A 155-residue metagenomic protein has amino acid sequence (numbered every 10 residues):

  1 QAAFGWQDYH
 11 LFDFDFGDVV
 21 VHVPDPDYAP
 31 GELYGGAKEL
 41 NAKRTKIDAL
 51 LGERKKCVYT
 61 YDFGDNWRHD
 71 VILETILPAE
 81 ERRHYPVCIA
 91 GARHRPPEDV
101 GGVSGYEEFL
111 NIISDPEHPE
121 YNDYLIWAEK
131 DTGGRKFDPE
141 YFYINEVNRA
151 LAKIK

Functional and structural regions predicted by a protein language model:
Q1-K155: Short linear regulatory motifs enriched in tryptophan with gly/pro/ser
